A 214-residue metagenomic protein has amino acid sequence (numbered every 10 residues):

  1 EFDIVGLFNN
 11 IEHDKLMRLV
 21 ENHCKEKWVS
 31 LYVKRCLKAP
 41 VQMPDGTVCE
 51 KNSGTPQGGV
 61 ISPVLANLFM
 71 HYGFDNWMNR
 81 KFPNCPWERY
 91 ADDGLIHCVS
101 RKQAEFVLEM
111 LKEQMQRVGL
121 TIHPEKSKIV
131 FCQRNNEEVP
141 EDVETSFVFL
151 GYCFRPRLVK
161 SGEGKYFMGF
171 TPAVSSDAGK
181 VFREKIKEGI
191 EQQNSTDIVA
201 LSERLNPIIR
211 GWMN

Functional and structural regions predicted by a protein language model:
E1-Q133, E144-S146: Conserved polymerase palm-domain catalytic core
E12-D14, G46-C49, Y90, V148 (+3 more regions): Short acidic (Asp/Glu) and glycine-rich catalytic loops that position anionic groups and cofactors
K27, L68, A173-K180, V199 (+1 more regions): Alpha-helix N-cap/helix-start motif at coil-to-helix transitions, marked by capping-box chemistry
L37, V41-Q42, T196-N214: Core structural elements
K38, I122-D197: A conserved non-catalytic segment of reverse transcriptases and RNA-directed RNA polymerases corresponding to the late
Q116, R134, E191-N194, R210 (+1 more regions): Hydrophobic alpha-helix feature that most strongly marks membrane-spanning transmembrane helices and their immediate
